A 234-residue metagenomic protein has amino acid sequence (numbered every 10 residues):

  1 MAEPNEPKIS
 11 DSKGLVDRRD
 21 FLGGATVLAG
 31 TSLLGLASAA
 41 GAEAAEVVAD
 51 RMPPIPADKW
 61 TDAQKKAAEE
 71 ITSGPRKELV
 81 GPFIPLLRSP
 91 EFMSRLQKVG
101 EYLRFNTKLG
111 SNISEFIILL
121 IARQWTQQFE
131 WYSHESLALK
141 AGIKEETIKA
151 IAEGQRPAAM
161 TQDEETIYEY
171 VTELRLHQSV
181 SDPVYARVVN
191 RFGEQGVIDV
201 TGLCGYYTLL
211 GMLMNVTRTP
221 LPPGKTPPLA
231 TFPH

Functional and structural regions predicted by a protein language model:
M1-V16, V27-A29: N-terminal secretory signal peptides
G14-D20, G30-A45: N-terminal twin-arginine translocation
A44-L109, T231-H234: Mobile cap/lid helix-loop segments that border enzyme active or cofactor-binding sites and regulate substrate access
S94, I117-Y132, I198-N215: N-terminal hydrophobic signal/anchor transmembrane helix of membrane proteins
L109-G110, G142-E146, S181, G193: Helix N-cap / loop-to-helix initiation motif
L137-M160: Histidine/lysine/aspartate-rich catalytic loop segments that bind and position anionic ligands
T161-T201: Acidic/histidine-rich alpha-helical segments that form the ligand environment of transition-metal centers
R187, G205, L213-H234: Acidic, carboxylate-rich catalytic segments that either coordinate divalent cations
